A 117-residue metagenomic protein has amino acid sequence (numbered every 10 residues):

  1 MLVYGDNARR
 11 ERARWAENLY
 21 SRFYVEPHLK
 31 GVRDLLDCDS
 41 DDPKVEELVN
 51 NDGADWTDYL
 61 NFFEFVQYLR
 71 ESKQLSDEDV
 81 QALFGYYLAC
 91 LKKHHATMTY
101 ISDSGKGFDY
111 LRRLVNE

Functional and structural regions predicted by a protein language model:
M1-K44, N50: Membrane-proximal alpha-helical anchors
V49-E117: An amphipathic alpha-helical interaction surface
